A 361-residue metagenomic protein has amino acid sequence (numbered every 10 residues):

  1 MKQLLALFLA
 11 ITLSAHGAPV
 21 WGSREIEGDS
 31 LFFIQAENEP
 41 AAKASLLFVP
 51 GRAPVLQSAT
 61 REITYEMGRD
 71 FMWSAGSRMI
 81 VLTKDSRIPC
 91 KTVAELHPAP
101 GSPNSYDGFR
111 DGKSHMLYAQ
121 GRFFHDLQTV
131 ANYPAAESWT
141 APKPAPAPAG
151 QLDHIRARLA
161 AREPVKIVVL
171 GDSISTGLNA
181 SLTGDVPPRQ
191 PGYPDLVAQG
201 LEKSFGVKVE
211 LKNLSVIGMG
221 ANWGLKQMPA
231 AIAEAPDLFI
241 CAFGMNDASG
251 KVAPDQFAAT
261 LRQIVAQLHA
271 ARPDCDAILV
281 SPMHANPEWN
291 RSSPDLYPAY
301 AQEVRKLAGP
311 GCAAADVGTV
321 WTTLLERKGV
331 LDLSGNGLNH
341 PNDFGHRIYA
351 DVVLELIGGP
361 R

Functional and structural regions predicted by a protein language model:
L5-S14: Bacterial N-terminal signal peptides
G17-P142: Extended beta-strand solenoid/passenger and fiber regions
W139-N213, Q227-A235, G329: Serine-esterase "nucleophile elbow" of acetyl-processing enzymes
K166-G171, S175-T176, E210-S215, D237-F243 (+2 more regions): Structural recognition of the beta-strand scaffold that forms the well-ordered cores of secreted hydrolase catalytic
S173-G177, V216-N222, M245-G250, M283-P287 (+2 more regions): Solvent-exposed loop/turn segments at secondary-structure junctions within structured extracellular/periplasmic domains
A242-N246, Q267-A299: Active-site segments of SGNH/GDSL-like serine hydrolases that catalyze O-acetyl group transfer/hydrolysis on lipids
P254-Q263, P294-A301: Charged helix-capping and loop-helix junction motifs
P282-R361: Catalytic His-Asp segment of secreted/periplasmic serine-dependent ester chemistry enzymes
